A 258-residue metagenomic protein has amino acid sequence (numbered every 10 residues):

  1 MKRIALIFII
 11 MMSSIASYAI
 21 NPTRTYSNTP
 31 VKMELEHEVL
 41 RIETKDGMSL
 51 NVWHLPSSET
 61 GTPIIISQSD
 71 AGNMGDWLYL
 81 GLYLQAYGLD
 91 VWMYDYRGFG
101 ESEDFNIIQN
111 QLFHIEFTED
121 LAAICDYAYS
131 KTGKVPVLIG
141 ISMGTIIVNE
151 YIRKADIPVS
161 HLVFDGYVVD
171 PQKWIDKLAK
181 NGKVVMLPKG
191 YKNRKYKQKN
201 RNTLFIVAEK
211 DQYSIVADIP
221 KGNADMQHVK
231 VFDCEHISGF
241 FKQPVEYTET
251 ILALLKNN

Functional and structural regions predicted by a protein language model:
I15-E43, M48-L55: An N-terminal hydrophobic leader/cap segment in hydrolases
G61, S67-G72: Active-site glycine-rich loops that stabilize anionic/oxyanionic intermediates across multiple enzyme folds
D70-Y83, Y96, V216-A217: The serine-hydrolase catalytic nucleophile loop
Q85-D104: Conserved alpha/beta-hydrolase
N110-K131: Alpha/beta-hydrolase active-site loop
I141, I146-K195: Hydrolase active-site cap/lid region
K199, F205-V207: Short beta-strand/loop motif that positions the catalytic acidic residue of the alpha/beta-hydrolase fold
C234-P244: Catalytic histidine-centered segment of alpha/beta-hydrolase-like enzymes
